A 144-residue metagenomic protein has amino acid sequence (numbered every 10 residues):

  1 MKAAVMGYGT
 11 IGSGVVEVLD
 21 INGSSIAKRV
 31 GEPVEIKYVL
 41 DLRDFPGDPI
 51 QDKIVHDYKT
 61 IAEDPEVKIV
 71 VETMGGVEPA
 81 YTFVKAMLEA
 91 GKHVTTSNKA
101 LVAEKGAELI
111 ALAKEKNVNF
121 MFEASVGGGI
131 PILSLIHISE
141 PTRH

Functional and structural regions predicted by a protein language model:
M1-E89: N-terminal glycine-/serine-/threonine-rich beta1-alpha1-beta2 phosphate-ribose binding loop of Rossmann-like
M6, E72-M74, S97, E104 (+1 more regions): Structural motif
S13, V77-E78, A103-E104, G129-I130: Loop/helix-junction capping segments adjacent to catalytic residues or to phosphate/diphosphate-binding pockets
V16-E17, I50-Q51, G106-L109, P131-L135: Short acidic, glycine/serine/threonine-rich loops at helix termini
D20-S24, K114-V118, S139: Generic secondary-structure signature for well-ordered alpha-helical cores
A86, K99-V126, L133: Rossmann-fold NAD(P)-binding glycine/threonine-rich loop
H93-V94: A short hydrophobic/small-residue beta-strand
S134-H144: Residue-level detector of conserved catalytic or cofactor/ligand-binding positions in enzyme active sites
